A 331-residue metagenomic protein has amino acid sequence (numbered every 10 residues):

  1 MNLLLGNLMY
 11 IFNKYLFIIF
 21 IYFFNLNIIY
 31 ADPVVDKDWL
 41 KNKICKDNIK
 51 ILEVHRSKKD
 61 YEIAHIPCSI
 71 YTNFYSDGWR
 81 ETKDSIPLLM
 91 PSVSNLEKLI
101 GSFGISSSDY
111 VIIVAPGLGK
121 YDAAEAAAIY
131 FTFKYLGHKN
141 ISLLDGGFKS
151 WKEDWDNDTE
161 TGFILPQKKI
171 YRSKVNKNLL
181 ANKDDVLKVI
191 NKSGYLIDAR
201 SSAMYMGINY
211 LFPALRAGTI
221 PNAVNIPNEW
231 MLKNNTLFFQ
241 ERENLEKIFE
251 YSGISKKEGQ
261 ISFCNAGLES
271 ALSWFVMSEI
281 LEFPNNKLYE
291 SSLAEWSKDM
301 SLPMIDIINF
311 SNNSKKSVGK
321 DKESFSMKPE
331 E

Functional and structural regions predicted by a protein language model:
L3-A31: Classical Sec-dependent N-terminal signal peptides that target proteins to the secretory pathway
D32-S107, P116, L187-S252, K256: Positively charged, proline/Ser/Thr-rich regional signature most characteristic of the Rhodanese/CDC25-like
D36, R80, F148-P221, S301-E331: Active-site neighborhoods of enzymes that stabilize oxyanions during catalysis
K46-K50, K139-N140, G259-Q260, P284: Short active-site oxyanion
H65-P67, G137, T219, E282 (+1 more regions): Short, structured coil segments at secondary-structure junctions
M90-D185, V189, N209, E269-N286 (+1 more regions): Thiolate-centered catalytic microenvironments shared by cysteine-dependent enzyme domains
K247, K257-N309: C-terminal soluble interaction/assembly domains
